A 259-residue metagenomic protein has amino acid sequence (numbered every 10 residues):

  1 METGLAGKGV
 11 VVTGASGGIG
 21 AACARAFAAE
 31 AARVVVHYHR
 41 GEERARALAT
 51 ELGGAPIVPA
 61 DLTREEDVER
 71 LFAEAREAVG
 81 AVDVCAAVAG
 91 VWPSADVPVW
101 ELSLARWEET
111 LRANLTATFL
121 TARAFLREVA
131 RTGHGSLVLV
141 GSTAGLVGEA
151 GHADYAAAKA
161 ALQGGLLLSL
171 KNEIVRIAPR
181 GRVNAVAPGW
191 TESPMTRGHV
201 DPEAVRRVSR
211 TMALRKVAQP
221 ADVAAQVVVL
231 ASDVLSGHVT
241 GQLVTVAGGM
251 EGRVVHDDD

Functional and structural regions predicted by a protein language model:
G9, S16-G17: Conserved glycine-rich cofactor-binding loop
A95-V99, S103-E108, V208: Substrate-binding pocket helix/loop in short-chain dehydrogenase/reductase
D96, L235, T240-D259: Short C-terminal tail/terminal secondary-structure segment of NAD(P)H-dependent dehydrogenase/reductase domains
A122, A158-K159: Active-site helix of classical SDR
A122-R123, L168: A short, exposed helix-loop element centered on a Lys and neighboring polar residues
S142: Residue(s) in the substrate-gating loop at a strand-loop-helix junction that position the organic substrate next
M212-V223: A conserved structural motif in NAD(P)-dependent oxidoreductases
